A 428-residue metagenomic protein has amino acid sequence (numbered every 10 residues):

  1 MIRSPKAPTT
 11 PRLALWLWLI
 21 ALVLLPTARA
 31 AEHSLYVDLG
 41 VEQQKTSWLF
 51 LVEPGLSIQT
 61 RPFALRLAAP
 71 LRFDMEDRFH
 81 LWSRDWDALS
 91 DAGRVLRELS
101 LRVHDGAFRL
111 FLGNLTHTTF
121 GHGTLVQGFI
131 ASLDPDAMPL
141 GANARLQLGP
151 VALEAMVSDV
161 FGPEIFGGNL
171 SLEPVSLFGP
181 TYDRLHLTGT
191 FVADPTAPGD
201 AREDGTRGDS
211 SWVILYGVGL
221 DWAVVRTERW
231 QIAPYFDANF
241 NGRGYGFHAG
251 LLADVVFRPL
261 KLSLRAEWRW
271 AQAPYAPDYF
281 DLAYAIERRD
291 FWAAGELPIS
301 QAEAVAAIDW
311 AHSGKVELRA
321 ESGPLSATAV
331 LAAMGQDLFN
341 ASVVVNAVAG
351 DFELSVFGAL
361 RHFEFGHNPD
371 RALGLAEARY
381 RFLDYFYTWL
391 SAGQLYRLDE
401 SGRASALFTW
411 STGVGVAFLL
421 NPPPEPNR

Functional and structural regions predicted by a protein language model:
M1-T10: N-terminal secretory signal peptides that target proteins for export/translocation
A14-L24: Bacterial N-terminal signal peptides
A30-G55: Short glycine/proline- and aromatic-enriched beta-strand/turn motifs that initiate or cap beta-hairpins
E32-S34, S47, Q59, A64 (+4 more regions): Signature for the C-terminal beta-barrel architecture of outer-membrane proteins
L49-M75: Glycine- and aromatic-enriched membrane insertion/assembly motifs of diderm outer-membrane and organelle channel
L65-E98, L125: Surface-exposed loop and membrane-interface regions of Gram-negative outer-membrane beta-barrel proteins
L99, L170, A406-R428: Outer-membrane beta-barrel "beta-signal"
L110-T119, M156: Mobile, glycine-rich extracellular loop/lid and propeptide segments that shape or gate substrate/ligand access
